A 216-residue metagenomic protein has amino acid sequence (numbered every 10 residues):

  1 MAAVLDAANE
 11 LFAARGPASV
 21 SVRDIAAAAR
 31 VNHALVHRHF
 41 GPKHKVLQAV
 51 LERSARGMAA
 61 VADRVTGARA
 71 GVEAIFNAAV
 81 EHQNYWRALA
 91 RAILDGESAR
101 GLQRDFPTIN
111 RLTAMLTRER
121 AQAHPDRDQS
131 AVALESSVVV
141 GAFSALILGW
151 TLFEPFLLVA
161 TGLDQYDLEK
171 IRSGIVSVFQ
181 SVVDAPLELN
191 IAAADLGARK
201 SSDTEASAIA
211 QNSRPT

Functional and structural regions predicted by a protein language model:
A3, A7-K45, A49: Helix-turn-helix
L47-S54, A62: Alpha-helical DNA-contacting segments of helix-turn-helix folds
A59-L89, D126, S136, V140: Hydrophobic alpha-helical connector segments
A59-R64, E97-R127, L134-G141, S173: Amphipathic alpha-helical packing segments from all-alpha helical-bundle domains
N77-A114, E154-L158: Amphipathic alpha-helical segments used for helix-helix packing
N110-Q122, D126-R127, L152-T216: C-terminal peripheral helix-coil segments that are non-catalytic and often amphipathic
